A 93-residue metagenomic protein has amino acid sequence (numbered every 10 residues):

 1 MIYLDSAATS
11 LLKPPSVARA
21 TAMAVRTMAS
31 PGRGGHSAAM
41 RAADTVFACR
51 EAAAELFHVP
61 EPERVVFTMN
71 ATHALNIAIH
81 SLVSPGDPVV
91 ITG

Functional and structural regions predicted by a protein language model:
M1-G93: Pyridoxal 5′-phosphate
